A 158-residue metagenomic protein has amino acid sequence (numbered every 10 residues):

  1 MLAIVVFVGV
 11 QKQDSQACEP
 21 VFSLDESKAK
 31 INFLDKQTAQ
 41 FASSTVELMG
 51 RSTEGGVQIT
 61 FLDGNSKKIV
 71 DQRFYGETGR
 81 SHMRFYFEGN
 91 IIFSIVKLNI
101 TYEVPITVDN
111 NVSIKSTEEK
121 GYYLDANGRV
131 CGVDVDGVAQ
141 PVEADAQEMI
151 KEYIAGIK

Functional and structural regions predicted by a protein language model:
I4-E19: Bacterial Sec-dependent signal peptides at the C-terminal "C-region" and cleavage site
Q16-E77: N-terminal secretory signal peptides
A29, V96, V104-D109, C131-D134 (+1 more regions): Low-complexity, flexible helical/coil segments
T45-E47, Q58, T101, K120-Y123: Ser/Thr- (and often Asn-) enriched beta-sheet segments in non-cytosolic proteins
T53-G56, T78-M83, I114-E119: Short, surface-exposed coil-to-beta transition loops
T60-N110: Mature extracytoplasmic domains of secretory-pathway proteins
T117-E118, Y123-K158: C-terminal partner/receptor-binding element of secreted or periplasmic proteins
